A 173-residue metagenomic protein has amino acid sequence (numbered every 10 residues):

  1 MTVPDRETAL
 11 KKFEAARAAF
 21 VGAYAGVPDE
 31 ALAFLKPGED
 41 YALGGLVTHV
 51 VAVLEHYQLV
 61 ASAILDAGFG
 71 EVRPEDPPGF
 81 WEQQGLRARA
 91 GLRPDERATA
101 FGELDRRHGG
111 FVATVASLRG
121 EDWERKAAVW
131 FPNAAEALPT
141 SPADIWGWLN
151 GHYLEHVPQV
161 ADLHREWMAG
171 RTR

Functional and structural regions predicted by a protein language model:
T2-E30, A52-A63, G147-E155: Alpha-helical bundle segments that constitute or directly flank the non-heme di-iron/ferroxidase center
D5-A9, P94-F101, A143-W146: Active-site rim elements
L10, V21-Y24, G44-V47, V51 (+4 more regions): Non-transmembrane alpha-helical segments in soluble domains of secreted/periplasmic/extracellular proteins
K12, F80-K126: Acidic/histidine-rich alpha-helical segments that form the ligand environment of transition-metal centers
A18, D29, E55, G109 (+4 more regions): Generic structural signal for secondary-structure transition and capping sites
Y24, G68, H108, V115-D122 (+2 more regions): A general structural signal marking secondary-structure boundaries and capping sites
A31-L35: AMP-dependent adenylate-forming
K36-Q83, E124-R173: Short, contiguous alpha-helical
